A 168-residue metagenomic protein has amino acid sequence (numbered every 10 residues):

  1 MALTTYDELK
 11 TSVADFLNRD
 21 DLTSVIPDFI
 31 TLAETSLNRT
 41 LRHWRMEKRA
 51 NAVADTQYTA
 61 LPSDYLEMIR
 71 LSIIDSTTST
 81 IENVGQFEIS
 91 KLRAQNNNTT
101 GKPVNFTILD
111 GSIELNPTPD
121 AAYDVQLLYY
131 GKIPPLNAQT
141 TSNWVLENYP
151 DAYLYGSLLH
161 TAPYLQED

Functional and structural regions predicted by a protein language model:
M1-D168: Glycine-enriched, solvent-exposed interface loops adjoining structured elements
